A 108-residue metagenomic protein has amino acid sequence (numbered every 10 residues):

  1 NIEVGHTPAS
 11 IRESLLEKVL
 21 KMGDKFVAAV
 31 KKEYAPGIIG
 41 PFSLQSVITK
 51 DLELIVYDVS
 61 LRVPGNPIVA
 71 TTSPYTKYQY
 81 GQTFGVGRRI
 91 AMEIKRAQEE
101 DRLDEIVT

Functional and structural regions predicted by a protein language model:
N1-A29, S60-A91: ATP-dependent carboxylate/phosphate-activation module, predominantly the ATP-grasp catalytic core and closely related
V4, P8, S43-S46, K95: Generic detector of bulky aromatic hydrophobic side chains
D24, D51, D58, D101-D104: Acidic-enriched, low-complexity/disordered segments with a strong bias for Aspartate over Glutamate
V30-K31, Q98: Structural motif corresponding to the C-terminal cap of alpha-helices
K32-I68: Conserved metal-phosphate-binding beta-hairpin within the catalytic cores of diverse ATP-dependent phosphoryl-transfer
Q45, Q79-Q82, Q98, R102: Residue-identity detector for glutamine
R89-T108: Cysteine/selenocysteine-centered motifs that mediate thiol-based redox chemistry or coordinate metal-sulfur cofactors
